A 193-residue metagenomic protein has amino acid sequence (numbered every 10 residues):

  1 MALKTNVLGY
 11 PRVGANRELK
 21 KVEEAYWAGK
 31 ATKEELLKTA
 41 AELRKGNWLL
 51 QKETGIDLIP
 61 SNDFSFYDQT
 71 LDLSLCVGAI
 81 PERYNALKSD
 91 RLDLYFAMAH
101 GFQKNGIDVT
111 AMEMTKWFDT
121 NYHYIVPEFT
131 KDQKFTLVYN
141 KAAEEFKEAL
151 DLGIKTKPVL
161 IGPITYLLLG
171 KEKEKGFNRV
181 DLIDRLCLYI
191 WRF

Functional and structural regions predicted by a protein language model:
M1-F193: Domain-level signal for soluble alpha/beta catalytic cores
